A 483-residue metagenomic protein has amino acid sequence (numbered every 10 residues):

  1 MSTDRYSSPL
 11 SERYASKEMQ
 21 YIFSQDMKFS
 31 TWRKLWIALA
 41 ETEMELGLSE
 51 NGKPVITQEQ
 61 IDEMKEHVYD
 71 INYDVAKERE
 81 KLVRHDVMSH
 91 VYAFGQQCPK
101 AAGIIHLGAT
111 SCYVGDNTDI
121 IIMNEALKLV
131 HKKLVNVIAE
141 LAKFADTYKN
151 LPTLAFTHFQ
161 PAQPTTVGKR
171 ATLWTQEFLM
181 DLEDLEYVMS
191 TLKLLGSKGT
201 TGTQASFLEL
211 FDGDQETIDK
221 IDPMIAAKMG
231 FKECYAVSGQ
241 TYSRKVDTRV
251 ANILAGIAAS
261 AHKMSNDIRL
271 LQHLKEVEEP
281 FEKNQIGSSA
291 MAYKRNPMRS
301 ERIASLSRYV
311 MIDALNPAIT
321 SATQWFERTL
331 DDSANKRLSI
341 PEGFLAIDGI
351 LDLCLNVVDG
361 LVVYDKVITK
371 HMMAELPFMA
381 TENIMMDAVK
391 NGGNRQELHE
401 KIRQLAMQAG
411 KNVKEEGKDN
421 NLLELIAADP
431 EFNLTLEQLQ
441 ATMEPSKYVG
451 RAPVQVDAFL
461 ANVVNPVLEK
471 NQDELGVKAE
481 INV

Functional and structural regions predicted by a protein language model:
S2-A205, F211-A226, G287-S288, M298-R302 (+4 more regions): A helix-coil-helix interface module used to build multimeric assemblies and to scaffold catalytic/cofactor sites
Q20-S24, V75-K77, Q285-S305, E327-E342 (+4 more regions): Short beta-alpha connecting loops at secondary-structure transitions that line or flank enzyme active sites
N124-V135, A142, G168, T172-T175 (+7 more regions): Short amphipathic alpha-helical segments with heptad-repeat character
D146-G168, E278-K294, E327-A334, D359-M379: Glycine-rich cofactor-pocket loops
K169, T248-G256, N383-N391: Short, well-ordered beta-strand elements within core beta-sheets of diverse protein domains
D181, K232, G239-S333, R337-L338: Glycine-rich anion/phosphate-binding loop at the beta-strand->alpha-helix junction
E278, K401-Q408: Active/binding-pocket-proximal capping segment
Y309-R395, K401: Long, amphipathic alpha-helical stalk/connector segments used for oligomerization, subunit docking, or mechanical
